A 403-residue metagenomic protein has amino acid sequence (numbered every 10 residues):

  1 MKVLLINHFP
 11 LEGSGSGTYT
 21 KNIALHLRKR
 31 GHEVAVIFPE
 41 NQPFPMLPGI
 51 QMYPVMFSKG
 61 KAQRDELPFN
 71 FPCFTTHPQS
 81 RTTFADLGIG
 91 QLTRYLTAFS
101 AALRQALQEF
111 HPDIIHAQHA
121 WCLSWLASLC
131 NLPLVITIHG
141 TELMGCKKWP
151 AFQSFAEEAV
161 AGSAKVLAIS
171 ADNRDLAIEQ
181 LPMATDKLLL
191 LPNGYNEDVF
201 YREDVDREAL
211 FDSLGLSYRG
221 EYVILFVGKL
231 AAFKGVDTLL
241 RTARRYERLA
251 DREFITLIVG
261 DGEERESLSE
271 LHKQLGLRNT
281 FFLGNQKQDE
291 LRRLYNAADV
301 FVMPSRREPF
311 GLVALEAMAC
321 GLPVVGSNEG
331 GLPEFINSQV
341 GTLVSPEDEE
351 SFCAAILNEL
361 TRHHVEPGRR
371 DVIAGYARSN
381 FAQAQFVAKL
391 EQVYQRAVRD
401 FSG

Functional and structural regions predicted by a protein language model:
V36-L107: A conserved catalytic-core segment of Leloir-type glycosyltransferases
D172, G194: Carbohydrate-associated surface elements
S217-K234, L240-A243: Conserved donor-binding/catalytic core segment of Leloir-type glycosyltransferases
E266-Q286: Nucleotide-activated donor-binding/catalytic signature segment of Leloir-type glycosyltransferases, i.e., the conserved
N285-Q286, R293-A298: Short alpha-helical donor nucleotide-sugar binding micro-motif in glycosyltransferases
R306: Aromatic "clamp/platform" in nucleotide-sugar-dependent glycosyltransferases that forms part of the donor/acceptor
P323-G326: Short hydrophobic beta-strand element within catalytic cores of glycosyltransferases and related nucleotide-activated
S338, T342-E349, N358-H364: Conserved acidic donor-binding segment of nucleotide-sugar-dependent glycosyltransferases
